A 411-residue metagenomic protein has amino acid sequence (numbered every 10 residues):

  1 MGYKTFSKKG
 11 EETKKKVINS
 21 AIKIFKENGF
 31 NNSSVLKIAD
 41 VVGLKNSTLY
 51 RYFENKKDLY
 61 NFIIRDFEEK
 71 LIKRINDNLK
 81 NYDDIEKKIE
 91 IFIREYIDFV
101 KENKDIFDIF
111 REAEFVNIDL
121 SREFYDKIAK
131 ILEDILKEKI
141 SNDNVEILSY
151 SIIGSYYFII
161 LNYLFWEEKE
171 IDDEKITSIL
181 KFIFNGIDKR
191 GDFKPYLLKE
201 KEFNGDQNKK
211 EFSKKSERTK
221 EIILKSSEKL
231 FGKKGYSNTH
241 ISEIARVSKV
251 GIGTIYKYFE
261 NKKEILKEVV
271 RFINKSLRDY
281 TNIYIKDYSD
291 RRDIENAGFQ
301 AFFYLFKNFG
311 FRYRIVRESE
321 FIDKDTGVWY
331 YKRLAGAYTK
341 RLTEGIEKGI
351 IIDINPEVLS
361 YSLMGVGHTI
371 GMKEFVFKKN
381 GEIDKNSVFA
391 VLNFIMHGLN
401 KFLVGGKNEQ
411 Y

Functional and structural regions predicted by a protein language model:
M1, K130-K137, E168-K225, K229 (+4 more regions): C-terminal peripheral helix-coil segments that are non-catalytic and often amphipathic
K16, S20, I24-D58, F62 (+4 more regions): Helix-turn-helix
R51, K57, D77, F110-R111 (+9 more regions): A cross-kingdom feature marking solvent-exposed beta-strand/loop segments within repeated, beta-rich binding/scaffold
N61-F67, F110, L266-I273: Alpha-helical DNA-contacting segments of helix-turn-helix folds
F62, N76-E102, L148, E268 (+1 more regions): Hydrophobic alpha-helical connector segments
K87, K137-G154, E170-T177, D293 (+3 more regions): All-alpha amphipathic helical-bundle segments outside canonical DNA-binding/catalytic cores that form hydrophobic
R94-R122, L161, F303-D325, I370-V376: Amphipathic alpha-helical segments used for helix-helix packing
V116-I140, E146-I147, K324-K348, E357-Y361 (+1 more regions): Amphipathic alpha-helical packing segments from all-alpha helical-bundle domains
